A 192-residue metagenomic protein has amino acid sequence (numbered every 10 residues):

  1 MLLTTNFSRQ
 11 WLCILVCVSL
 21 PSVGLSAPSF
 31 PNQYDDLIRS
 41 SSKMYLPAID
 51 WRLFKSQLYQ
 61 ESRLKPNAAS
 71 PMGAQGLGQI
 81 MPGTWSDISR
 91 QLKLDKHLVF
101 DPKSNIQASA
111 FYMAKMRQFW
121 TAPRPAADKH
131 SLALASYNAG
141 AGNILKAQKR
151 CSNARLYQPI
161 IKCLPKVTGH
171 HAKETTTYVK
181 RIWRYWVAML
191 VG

Functional and structural regions predicted by a protein language model:
L2-L12: Bacterial N-terminal signal peptides that target proteins for export
L2-T4, G24-L37, M44-Y45, G83-F111 (+1 more regions): Non-catalytic cell-wall polysaccharide-engagement segments
C13-I14, V23-L25: Cleavable N-terminal signal peptides
S19-P21: N-terminal signal peptide c-region/cleavage motif recognized by signal peptidases
Q33-S56, P66-S70, A74: N-terminal targeting signals for Sec/Tat export/insertion, comprising classic cleavable signal peptides
L53, G76, K129-L132: Amphipathic alpha-helical recognition patches that constitute DNA-binding helices
Y59-L77, G83-T84, G140, I182 (+1 more regions): Cell-wall polysaccharide-cleaving catalytic domain and substrate-binding groove, primarily in peptidoglycan/chitin
